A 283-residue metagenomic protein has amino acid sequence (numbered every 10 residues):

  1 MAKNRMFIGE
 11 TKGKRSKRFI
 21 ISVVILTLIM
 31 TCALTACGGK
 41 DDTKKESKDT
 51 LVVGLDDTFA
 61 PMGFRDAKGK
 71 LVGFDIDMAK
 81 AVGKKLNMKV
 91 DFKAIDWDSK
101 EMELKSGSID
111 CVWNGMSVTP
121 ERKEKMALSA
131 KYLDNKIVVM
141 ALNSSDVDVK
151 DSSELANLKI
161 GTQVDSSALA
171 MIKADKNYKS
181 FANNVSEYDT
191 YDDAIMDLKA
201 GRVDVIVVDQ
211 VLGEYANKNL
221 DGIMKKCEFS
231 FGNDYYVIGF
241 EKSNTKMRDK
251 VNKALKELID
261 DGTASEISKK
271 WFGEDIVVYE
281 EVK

Functional and structural regions predicted by a protein language model:
C32-A36: C-terminal motif of bacterial Sec signal peptides marking the signal peptidase cleavage site
T43-G115: Extracytoplasmic small-molecule ligand-binding "clamshell" domains of the periplasmic binding protein/Venus flytrap
L55-F59, K93-D98, G107-T119, N135 (+4 more regions): Beta->alpha turn/N-cap motifs
D57, D134-A141, Q210, E214-N252 (+2 more regions): Periplasmic-binding protein-like
R65, A79-M88, A168-Y188, N217-D221: Ligand-binding cleft/hinge of the Venus flytrap
K80, K84-K85, K93-A94, D98-C111 (+5 more regions): Short helices/loops that flank or line small-molecule/ion binding pockets
S99, M116-E124, M171-A174, D197-A200 (+1 more regions): A ligand-binding cleft/hinge motif common to bilobed small-molecule-binding domains
L142-I160: Flexible hinge/capping segments at coil-to-helix
